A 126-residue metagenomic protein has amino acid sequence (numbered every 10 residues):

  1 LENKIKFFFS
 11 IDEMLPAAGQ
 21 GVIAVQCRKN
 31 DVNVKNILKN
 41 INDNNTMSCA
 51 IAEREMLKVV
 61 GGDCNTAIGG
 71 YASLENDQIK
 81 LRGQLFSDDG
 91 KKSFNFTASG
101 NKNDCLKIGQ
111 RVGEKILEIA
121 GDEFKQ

Functional and structural regions predicted by a protein language model:
L1-Q126: Small-molecule-sensing regulatory modules
